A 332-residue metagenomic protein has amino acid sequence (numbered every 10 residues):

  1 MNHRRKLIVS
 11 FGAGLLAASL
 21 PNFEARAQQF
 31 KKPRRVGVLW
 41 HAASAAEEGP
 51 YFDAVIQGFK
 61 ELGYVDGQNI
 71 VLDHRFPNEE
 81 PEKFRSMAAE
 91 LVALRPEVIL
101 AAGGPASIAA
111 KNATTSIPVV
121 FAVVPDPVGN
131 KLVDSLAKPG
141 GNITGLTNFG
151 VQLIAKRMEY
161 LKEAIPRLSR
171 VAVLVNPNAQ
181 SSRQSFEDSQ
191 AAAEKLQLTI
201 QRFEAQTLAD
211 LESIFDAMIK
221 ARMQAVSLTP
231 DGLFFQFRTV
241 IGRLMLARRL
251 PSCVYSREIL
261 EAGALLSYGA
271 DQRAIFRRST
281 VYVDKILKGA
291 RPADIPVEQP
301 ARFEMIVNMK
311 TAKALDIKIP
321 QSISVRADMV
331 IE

Functional and structural regions predicted by a protein language model:
M1-E332: Short hydrophobic alpha-helices and adjacent helix-cap/hinge residues
